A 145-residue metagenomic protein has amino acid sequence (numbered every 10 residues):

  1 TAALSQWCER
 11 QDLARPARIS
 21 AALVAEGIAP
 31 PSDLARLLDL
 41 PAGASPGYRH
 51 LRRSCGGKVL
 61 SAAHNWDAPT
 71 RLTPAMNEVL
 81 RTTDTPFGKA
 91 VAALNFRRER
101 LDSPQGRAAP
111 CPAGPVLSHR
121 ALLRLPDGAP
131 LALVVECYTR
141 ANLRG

Functional and structural regions predicted by a protein language model:
T1-Y48, R52-S54, K58-C111, R124-G145: N-terminal domain-onset segments
V116-L125: Low-complexity, intrinsically disordered Gly/Pro/Thr-rich segments
